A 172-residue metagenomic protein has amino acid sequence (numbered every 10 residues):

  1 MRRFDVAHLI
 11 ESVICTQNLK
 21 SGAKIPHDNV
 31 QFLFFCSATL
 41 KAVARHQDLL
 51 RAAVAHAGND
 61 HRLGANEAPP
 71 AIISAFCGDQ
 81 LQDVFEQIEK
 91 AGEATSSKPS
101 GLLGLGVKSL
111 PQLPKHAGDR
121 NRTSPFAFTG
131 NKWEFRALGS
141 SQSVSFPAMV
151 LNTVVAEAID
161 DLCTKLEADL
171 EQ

Functional and structural regions predicted by a protein language model:
M1-Q172: Active-site capping/gating regions of soluble enzymes
